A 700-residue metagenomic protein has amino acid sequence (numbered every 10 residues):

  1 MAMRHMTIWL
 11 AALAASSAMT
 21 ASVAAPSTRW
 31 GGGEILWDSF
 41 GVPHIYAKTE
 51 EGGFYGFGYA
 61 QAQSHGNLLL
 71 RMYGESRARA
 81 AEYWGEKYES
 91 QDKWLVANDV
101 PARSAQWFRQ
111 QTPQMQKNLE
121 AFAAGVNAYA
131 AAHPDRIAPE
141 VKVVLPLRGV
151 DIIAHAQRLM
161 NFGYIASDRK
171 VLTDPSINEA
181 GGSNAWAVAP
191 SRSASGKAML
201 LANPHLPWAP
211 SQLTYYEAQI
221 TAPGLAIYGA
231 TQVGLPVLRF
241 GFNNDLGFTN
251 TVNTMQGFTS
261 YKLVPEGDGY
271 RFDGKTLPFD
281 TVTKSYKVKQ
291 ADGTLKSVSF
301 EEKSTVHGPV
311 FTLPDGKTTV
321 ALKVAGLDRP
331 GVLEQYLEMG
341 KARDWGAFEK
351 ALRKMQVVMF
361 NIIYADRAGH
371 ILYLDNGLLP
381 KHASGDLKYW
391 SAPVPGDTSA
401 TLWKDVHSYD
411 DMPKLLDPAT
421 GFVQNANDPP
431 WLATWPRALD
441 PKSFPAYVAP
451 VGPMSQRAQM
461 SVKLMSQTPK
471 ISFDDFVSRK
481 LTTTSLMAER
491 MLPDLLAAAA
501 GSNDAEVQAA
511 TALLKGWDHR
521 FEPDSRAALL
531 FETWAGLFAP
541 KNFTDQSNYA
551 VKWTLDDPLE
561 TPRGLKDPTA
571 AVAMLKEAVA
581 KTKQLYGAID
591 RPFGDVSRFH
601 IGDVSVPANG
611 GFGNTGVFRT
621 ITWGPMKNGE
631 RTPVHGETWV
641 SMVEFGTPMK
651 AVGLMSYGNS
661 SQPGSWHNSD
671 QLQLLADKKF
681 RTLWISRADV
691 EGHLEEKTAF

Functional and structural regions predicted by a protein language model:
M3-V23: Gram-negative bacterial Sec-dependent N-terminal signal peptides
L10-L13, A510, V690: Extended hydrophobic/Leu-rich segments
A25-N503, G516-F700: C-terminal/peripheral segments of proteins
A509, L514-K515: A cross-family structural signal marking well-folded subdomains
